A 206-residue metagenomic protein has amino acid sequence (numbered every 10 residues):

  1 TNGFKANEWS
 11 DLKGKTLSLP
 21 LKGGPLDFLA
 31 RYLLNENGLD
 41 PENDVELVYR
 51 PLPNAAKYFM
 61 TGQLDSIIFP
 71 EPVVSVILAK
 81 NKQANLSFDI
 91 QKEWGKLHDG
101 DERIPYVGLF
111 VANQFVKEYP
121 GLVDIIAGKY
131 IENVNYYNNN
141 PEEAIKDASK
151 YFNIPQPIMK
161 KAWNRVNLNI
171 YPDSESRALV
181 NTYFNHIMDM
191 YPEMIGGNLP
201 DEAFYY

Functional and structural regions predicted by a protein language model:
T1, P20-L34, Q91-L109: Extracytoplasmic ligand-binding site segments that recognize negatively charged/polar headgroups
N2-V76, E142: Bilobed "Venus flytrap"/periplasmic-binding protein-like clamshell domains and structurally analogous long
K13, P105-V107, P200: Residues that flank catalytic or metal-binding motifs in active/ligand-binding sites
N35, D40-E42, N153-P155, E193-M194: Short coil/loop linkers at secondary-structure junctions
E36, T61, A79, K150-Y151 (+1 more regions): Residues at alpha-helix termini
N54-D147: Pocket-lining segment of extracytoplasmic ligand-binding domains
V116-E193: Secondary-structure end/capping motifs
G197-Y206: Hinge/cleft segment of the Venus flytrap/periplasmic-binding protein
